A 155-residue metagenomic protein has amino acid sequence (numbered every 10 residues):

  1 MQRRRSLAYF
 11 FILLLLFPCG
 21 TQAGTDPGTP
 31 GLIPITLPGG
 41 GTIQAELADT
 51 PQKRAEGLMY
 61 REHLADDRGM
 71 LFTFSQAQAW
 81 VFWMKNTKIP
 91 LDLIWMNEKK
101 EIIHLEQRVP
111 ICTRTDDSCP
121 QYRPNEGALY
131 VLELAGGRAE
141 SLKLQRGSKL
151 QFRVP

Functional and structural regions predicted by a protein language model:
M1-F10: Bacterial N-terminal signal peptides that target proteins for export
Y9-P18: Bacterial N-terminal signal peptides
G20-Q22: Bacterial signal peptide processing site
G24-P155: Compact, glycine-rich, soluble single-domain proteins
